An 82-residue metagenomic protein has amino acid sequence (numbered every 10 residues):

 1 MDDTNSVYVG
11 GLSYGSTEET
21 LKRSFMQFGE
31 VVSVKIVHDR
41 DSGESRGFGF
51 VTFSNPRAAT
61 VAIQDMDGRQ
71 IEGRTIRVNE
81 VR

Functional and structural regions predicted by a protein language model:
M1-E80: Canonical RRM/RBD RNA-binding surface and closely related RRM-like beta-sheet modules in eukaryotic RNA-binding proteins
